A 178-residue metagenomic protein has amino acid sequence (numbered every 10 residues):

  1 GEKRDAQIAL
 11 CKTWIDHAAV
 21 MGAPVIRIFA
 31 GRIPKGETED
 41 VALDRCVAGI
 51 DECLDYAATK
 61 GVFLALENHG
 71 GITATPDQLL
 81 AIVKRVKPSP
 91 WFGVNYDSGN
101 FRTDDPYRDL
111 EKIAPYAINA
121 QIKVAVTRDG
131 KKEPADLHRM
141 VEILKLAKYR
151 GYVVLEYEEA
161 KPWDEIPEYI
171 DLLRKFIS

Functional and structural regions predicted by a protein language model:
G1-G93, T103: Active-site acidic/histidine proton-transfer and metal-coordination neighborhood in alpha/beta enzyme cores
G22, T73-S178: Histidine-acidic metal/acid-base catalytic patches
